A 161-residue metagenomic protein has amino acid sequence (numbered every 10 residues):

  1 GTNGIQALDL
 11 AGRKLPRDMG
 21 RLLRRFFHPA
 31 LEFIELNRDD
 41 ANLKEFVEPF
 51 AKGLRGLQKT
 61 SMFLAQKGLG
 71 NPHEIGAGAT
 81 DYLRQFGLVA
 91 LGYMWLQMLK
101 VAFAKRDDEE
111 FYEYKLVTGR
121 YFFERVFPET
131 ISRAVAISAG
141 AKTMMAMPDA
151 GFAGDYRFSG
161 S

Functional and structural regions predicted by a protein language model:
A11-R17, F33-S161: C-terminal amphipathic alpha-helical interaction region
R21-E32, R38: Long amphipathic alpha-helical segments that form oligomerization/scaffold cores
